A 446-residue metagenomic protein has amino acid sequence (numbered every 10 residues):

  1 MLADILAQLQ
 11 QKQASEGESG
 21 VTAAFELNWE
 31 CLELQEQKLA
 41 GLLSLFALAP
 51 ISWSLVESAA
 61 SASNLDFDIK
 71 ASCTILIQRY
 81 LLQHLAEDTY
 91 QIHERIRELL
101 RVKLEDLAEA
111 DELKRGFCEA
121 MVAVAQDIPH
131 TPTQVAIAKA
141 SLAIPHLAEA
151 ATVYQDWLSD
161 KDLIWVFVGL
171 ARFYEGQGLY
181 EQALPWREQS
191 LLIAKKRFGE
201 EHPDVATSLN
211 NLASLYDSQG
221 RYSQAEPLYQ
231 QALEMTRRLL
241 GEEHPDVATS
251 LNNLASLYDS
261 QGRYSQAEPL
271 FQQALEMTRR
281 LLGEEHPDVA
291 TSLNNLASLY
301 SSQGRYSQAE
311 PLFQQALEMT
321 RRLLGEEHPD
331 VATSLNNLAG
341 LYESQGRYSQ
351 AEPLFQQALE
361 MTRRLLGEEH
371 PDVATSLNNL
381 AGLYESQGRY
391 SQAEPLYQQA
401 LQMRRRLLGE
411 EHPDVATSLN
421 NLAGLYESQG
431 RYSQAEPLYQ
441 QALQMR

Functional and structural regions predicted by a protein language model:
A7-Q10, F25-L107, D111-A123: C-terminal boundary/linker of central alpha/beta nucleotide-binding cores
C31-K38, L42, K114-E201, S218: Extended alpha-helical scaffolding segments used for macromolecular assembly and cargo binding
D156-L158, L192, K196-E200, R238-E242 (+4 more regions): Short coil/turn linkers that connect adjacent helices within long alpha-helical scaffolds, especially alpha-solenoid
W165-G176, P203-S218, P245-S260, P287-S302 (+3 more regions): Conserved alpha-helical positions within TPR/SEL1-like repeat arrays
I193, T207, M235-T236, T249 (+10 more regions): Threonine-centered tandem repeat motifs in low-complexity domains
